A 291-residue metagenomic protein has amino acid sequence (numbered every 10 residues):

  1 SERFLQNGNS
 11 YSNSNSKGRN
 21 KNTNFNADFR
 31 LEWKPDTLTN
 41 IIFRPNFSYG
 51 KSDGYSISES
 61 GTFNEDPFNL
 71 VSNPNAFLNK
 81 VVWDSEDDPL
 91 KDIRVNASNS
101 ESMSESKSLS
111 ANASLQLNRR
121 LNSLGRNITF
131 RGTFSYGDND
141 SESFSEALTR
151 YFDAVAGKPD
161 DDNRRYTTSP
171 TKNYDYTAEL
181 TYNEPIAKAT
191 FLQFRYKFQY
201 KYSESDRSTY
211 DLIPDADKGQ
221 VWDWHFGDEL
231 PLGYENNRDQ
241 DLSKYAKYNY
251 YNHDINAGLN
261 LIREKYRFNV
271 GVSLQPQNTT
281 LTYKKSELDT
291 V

Functional and structural regions predicted by a protein language model:
S1-V291: Primarily recognizes Gram-negative and organellar outer-membrane beta-barrels
